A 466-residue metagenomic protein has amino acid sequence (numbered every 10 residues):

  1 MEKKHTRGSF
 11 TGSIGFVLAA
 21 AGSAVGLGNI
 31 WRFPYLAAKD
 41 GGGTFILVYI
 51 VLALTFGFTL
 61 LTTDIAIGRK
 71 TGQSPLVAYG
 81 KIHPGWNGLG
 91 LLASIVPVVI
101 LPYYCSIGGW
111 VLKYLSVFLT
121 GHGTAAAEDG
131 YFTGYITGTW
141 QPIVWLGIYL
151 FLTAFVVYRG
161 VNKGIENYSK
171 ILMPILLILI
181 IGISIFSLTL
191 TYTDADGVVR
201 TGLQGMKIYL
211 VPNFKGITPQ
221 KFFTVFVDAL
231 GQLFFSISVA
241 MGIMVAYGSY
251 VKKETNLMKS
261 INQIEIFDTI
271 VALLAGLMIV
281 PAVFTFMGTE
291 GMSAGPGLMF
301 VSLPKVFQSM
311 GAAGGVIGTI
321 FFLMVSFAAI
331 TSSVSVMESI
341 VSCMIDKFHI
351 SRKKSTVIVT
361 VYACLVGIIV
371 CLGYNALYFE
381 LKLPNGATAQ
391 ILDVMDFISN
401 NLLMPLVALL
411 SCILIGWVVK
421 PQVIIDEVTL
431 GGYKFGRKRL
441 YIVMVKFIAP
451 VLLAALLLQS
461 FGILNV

Functional and structural regions predicted by a protein language model:
M1-K3, G108-T137, G248-E254, K259 (+4 more regions): Helix-loop-helix connectors at the membrane interface of multi-pass transporters/channels
M1-W31, L60-I65, R69-K81, N87-G88 (+2 more regions): Membrane-interface "cap" regions at the ends of multi-pass membrane proteins
E2-T6, F10, K170-I330, K354-S355 (+1 more regions): Membrane-embedded translocation segments of transport machinery
K4-R7, L36-D40, Q73-L92, C105-G164 (+5 more regions): Inter-helical loop and helix-membrane interface segments of multi-pass membrane transporters/permeases
S9-A20, I46-V48, G85-V98, V144-Y149 (+6 more regions): Select transmembrane alpha-helical segments in multipass membrane proteins
G12-I50, I243, K259-N262, I266-T269: Transmembrane helix-boundary motif of multi-pass solute transporters/channels
L36, D40, A66, K81-I82 (+6 more regions): Membrane-water interface regions at transmembrane-helix termini and the short interhelical loops of multi-pass membrane
L89-L92, G138, F348-T360, D396-L453: C-terminal membrane-solvent junction of multi-pass transporters and transport-like membrane proteins
